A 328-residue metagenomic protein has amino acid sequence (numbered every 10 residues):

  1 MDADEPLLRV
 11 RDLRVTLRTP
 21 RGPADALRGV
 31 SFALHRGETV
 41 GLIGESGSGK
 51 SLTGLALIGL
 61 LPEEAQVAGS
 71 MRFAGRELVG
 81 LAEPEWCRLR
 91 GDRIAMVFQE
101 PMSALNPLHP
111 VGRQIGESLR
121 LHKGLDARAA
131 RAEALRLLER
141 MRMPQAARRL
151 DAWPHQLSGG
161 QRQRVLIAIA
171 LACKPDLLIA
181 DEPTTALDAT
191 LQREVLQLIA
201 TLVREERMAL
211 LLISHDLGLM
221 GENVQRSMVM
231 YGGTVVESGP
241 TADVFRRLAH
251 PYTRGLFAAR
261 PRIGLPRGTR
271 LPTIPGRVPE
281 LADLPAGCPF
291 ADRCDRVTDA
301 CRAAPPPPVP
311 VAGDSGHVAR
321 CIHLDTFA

Functional and structural regions predicted by a protein language model:
D4-P6, P144-R148, S238-A328: Short catalytic/signature loops enriched in Gly
G59, L187-T269: P-loop NTP-binding/switch modules centered on Walker-like glycine-rich loops
P62, L78-A95, R113, L121 (+3 more regions): ABC ATPase NBD coupling module
Q66-E77: Conserved ABC transporter NBD signature motif
I115, I167, L178, L191 (+1 more regions): Hydrophobic anchor residue at the start of the ABC signature
A152-L157, Q161: Conserved ABC ATPase signature
A172-D176: A short, proline-enriched helix->beta-strand linker immediately N-terminal to the Walker B motif in ABC-type P-loop
